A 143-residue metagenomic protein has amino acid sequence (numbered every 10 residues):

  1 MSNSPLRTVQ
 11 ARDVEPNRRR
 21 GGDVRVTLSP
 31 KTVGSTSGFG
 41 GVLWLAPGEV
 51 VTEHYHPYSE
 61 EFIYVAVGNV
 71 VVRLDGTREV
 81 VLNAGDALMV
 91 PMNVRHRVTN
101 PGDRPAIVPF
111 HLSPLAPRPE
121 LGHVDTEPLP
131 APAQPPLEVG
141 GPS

Functional and structural regions predicted by a protein language model:
M1-S37, T52, E120-S143: A short, N-terminal "cap"/entry segment at the start of jelly-roll beta-barrel domains of the cupin/DSBH fold
R25-V26, G41-H56: Conserved short histidine dyad/triad with adjacent acidic residue
L43, M89, R104-P119: A short hydrophobic beta-strand segment most commonly corresponding to one strand of the jelly-roll/cupin
Y58-E60, Y64-V70: Glycine- and acidic-residue-biased ligand/ion/polar-headgroup-sensing regions
G76-M92: Short acidic-glycine-tyrosine-enriched beta hairpin
T99-P101: Asparagine-centered strand-capping/turn motif at beta-strand->loop junctions
